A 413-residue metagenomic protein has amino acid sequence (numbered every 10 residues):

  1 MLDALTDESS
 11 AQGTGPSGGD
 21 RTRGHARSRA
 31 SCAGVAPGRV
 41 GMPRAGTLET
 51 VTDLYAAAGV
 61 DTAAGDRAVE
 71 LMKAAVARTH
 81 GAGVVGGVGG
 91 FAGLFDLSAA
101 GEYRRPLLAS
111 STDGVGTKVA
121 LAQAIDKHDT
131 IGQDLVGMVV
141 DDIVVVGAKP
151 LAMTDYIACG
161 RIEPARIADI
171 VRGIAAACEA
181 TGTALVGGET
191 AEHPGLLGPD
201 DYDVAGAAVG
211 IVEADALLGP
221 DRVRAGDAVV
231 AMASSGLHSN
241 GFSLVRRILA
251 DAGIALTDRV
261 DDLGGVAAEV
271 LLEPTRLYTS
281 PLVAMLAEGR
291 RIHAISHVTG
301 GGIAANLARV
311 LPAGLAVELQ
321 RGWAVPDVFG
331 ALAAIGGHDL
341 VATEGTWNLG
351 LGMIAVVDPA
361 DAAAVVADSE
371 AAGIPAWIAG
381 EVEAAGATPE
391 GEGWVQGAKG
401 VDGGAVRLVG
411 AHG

Functional and structural regions predicted by a protein language model:
M1-G46: Compositionally biased, low-complexity flexible segments
T6, E70, G89-A92, D134-M138 (+5 more regions): Short, contiguous clusters of charged residues that form electrostatic/catalytic patches at enzyme active sites, used
L48-G83: N-terminal amphipathic/basic leader segments beginning at the initiator methionine
V51-A57, A74, R166-A184, L197-V204 (+3 more regions): Glycine-/charge-enriched secondary-structure boundary and capping motifs
D61, D113, G226, H297 (+1 more regions): Residue-level signature of catalytic and energy-coupling elements of molecular machines, predominantly ATP/GTP-dependent
L71-S235: Glycine-rich phosphate/pyrophosphate-binding loop regions near the starts of catalytic domains
Y103-R104, K118-A120, S239-G241, N306-L307 (+1 more regions): Short helix/loop capping segments that flank catalytic or ligand/cofactor-binding pockets
T112, D203, A216-A268, A304: Short, acidic (Asp/Glu-rich) active-site segment that either coordinates a divalent metal cofactor
